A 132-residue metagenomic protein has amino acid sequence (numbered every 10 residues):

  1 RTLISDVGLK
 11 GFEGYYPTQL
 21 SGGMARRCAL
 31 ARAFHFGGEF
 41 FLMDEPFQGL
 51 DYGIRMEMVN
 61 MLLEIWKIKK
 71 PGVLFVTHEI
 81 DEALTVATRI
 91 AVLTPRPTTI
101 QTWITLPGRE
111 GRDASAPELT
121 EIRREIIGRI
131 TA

Functional and structural regions predicted by a protein language model:
R1-F12, E64: Conserved ABC ATPase "signature" region
Y16-L20, M24: Conserved ABC ATPase signature
L30: Hydrophobic anchor residue at the start of the ABC signature
H35-E39: A short, proline-enriched helix->beta-strand linker immediately N-terminal to the Walker B motif in ABC-type P-loop
F41-E45: Catalytic Walker B motif of ABC-type/P-loop ATPase nucleotide-binding domains
R55-K69: Helical segment within the ABC ATPase nucleotide-binding domain
K70-V76: Conserved H-loop
